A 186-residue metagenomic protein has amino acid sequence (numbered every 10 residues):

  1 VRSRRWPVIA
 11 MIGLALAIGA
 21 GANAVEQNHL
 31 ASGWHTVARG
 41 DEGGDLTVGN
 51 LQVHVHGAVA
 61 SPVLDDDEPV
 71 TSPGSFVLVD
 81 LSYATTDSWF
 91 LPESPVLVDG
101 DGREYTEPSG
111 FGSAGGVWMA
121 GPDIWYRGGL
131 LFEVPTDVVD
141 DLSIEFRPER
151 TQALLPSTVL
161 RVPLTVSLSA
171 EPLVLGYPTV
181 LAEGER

Functional and structural regions predicted by a protein language model:
V1-L78, S82-R186: Conserved functional micro-motifs across diverse proteins
